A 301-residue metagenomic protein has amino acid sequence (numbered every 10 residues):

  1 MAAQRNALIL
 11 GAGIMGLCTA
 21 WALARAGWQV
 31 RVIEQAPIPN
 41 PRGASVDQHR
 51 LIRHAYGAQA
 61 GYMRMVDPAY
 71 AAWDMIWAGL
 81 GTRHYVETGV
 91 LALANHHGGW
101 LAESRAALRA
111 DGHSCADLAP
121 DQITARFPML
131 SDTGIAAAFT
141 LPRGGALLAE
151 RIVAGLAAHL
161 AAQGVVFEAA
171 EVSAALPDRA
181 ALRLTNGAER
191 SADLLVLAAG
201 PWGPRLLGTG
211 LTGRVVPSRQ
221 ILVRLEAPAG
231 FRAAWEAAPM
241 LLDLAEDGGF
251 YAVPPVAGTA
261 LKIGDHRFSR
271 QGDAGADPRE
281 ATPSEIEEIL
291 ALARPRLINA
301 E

Functional and structural regions predicted by a protein language model:
A2-M15, R31: Beta1/beta-strand and adjacent pyrophosphate-binding region of the FAD-binding site in flavoprotein oxidoreductases
A3-R5, T185-L194: Core beta-strand elements of the Rossmann-like FAD/NAD(P) dinucleotide-binding domain in flavoenzyme oxidoreductases
L10, R190-W202: Short hydrophobic core segments
W21-R25, R83-Y85, P201-E301: Active-site substrate-recognition segment that forms the wall of the catalytic cavity or substrate channel
A24-S45: Glycine-rich FAD pyrophosphate-binding loop
H49-R126, G249-F250: Dinucleotide-binding Rossmann-like beta1-alpha1 core, especially the glycine-rich loop that anchors the ADP
M75, N95-Q163, E168-A169, A174-L176: Flavin (FAD/FMN) cofactor-binding and adjacent substrate-gating region of FAD-dependent oxidoreductase domains
A174-R190: Conserved beta-strand-loop-beta-strand element in the redox core of flavoprotein oxidoreductases
